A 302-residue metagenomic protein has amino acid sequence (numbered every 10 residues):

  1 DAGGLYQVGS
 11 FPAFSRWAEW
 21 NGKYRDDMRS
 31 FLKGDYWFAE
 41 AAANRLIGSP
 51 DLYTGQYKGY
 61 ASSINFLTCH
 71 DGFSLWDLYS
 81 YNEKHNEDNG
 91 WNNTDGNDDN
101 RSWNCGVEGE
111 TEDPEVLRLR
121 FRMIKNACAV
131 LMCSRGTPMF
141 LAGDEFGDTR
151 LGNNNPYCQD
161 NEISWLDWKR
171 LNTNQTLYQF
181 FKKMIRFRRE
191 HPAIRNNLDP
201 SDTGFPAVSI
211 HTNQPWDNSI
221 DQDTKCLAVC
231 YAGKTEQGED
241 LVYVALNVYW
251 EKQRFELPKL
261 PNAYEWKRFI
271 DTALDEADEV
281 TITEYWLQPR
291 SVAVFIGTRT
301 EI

Functional and structural regions predicted by a protein language model:
D1-A142, F146-G147, Y157-Q159, G233-Q237 (+1 more regions): Conserved alpha/beta catalytic core and glycan-binding cleft of carbohydrate-active enzymes
T111, L117-K125, V130-F140, D144-I302: Carbohydrate-interacting/catalytic domains
